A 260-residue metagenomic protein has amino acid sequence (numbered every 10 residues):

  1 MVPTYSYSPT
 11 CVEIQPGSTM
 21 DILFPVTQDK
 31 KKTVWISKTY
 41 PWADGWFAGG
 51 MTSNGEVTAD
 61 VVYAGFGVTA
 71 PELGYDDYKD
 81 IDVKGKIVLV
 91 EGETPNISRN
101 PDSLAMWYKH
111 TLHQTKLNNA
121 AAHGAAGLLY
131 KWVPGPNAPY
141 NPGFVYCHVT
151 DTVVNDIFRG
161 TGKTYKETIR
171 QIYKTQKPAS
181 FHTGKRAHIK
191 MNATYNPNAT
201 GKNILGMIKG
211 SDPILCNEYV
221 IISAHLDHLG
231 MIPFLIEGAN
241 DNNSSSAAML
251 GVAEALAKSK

Functional and structural regions predicted by a protein language model:
M1-I97, K185, T200-G201: Noncatalytic luminal/extracellular "stalk/propeptide" segments of secretory-pathway proteins
M1-Y40, S103-A105, L117, Y130-T152 (+2 more regions): Protein/peptide-recognition domains central to ubiquitin and immune signaling
T10, E93, V133-P134, H225-D227: An acidic- and aromatic-residue-enriched active-site/binding cleft used to recognize and process polar
G45-D76, D80, Y140-G238, E254 (+1 more regions): Soluble metallo-hydrolase cores and metallopeptidase-like ectodomains found primarily in the secretory/periplasmic
A64-A138: A conserved hydrophobic secondary-structure block that centers on an alpha-helix together with its immediately flanking
L104-Y108, P233-S244: Alpha-helix capping and helix-loop boundary segments enriched in small/acidic/polar residues
Q114, C216, V220-S223, N243-L250: Conserved structured core elements
N119-H123, A239-A253: Active-site alpha-helical elements of protease catalytic centers
